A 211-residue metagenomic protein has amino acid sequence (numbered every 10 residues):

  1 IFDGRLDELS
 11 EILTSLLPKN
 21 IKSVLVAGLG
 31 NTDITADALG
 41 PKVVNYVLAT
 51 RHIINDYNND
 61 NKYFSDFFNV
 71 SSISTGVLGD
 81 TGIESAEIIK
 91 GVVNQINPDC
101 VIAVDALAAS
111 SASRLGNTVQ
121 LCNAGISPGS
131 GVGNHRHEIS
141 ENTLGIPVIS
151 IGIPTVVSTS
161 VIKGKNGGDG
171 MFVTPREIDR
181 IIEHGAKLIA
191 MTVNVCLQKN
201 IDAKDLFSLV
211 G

Functional and structural regions predicted by a protein language model:
I1-I21: Extended, charged alpha/beta regions that create polyanion-binding interfaces
G4, E8, A38, K42 (+4 more regions): Conserved active-site and cofactor/substrate-binding residues in soluble primary-metabolism enzymes
I12, T35-I53, T118-I126: A glycine- and small-aliphatic-rich helix-loop capping segment at beta-alpha/alpha-beta transitions that lines
S23-D33, S72-G76: Short glycine-rich or small-residue beta-strand-to-loop segments that form or flank ligand, phosphate, metal/Fe-S
Y63-V92: A structural-propensity feature for long, helix-poor, extended segments
A86-H137: Glycine-rich phosphate-binding loop
G131-P154: Short, flexible loop segments at boundaries between secondary-structure elements
P147-G211: C-terminal functional extensions of proteins
